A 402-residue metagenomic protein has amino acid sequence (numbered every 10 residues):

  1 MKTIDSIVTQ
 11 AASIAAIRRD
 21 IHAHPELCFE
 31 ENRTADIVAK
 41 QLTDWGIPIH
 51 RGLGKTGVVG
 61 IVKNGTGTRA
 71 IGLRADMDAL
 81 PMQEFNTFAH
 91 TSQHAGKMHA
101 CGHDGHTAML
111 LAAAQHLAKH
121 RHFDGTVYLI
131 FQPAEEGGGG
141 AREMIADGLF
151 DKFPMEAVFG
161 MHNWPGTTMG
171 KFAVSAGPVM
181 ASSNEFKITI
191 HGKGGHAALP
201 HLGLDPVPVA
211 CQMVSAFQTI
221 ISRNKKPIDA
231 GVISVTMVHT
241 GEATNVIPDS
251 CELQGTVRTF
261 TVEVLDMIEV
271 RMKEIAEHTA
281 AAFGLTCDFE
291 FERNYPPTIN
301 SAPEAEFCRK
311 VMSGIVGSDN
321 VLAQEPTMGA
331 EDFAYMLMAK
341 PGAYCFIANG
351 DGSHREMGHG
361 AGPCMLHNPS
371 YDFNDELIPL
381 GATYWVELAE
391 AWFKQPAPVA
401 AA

Functional and structural regions predicted by a protein language model:
M1-H99, A108-L111, Q115-F123: Acidic/His- and Gly-rich active-site-bordering loop/insert found across diverse amide/peptide-bond hydrolases
I21, G60, L73, H103 (+8 more regions): Divalent metal-coordination and catalytic microenvironments
H50, Y128-I130, D288: A structural signal for isolated positions on well-ordered beta-strands in alpha/beta enzyme cores
V58-V59, L80-M82, N86-M98, D104-G105 (+2 more regions): Histidine/acidic-residue-rich, glycine-tolerant segments that coordinate divalent metal ions
R74, Q83, F186, C345-N349: Non-cysteine beta-strand/loop elements that form the S-adenosyl-L-methionine
A95-D104, S370-I378: A short acidic, glycine-rich active-site loop that binds or catalyzes chemistry on phosphate/adenosine moieties
C211-A402: Metal-dependent amide/peptide-bond hydrolase catalytic core, centered on the "pita-bread" metallohydrolase fold
